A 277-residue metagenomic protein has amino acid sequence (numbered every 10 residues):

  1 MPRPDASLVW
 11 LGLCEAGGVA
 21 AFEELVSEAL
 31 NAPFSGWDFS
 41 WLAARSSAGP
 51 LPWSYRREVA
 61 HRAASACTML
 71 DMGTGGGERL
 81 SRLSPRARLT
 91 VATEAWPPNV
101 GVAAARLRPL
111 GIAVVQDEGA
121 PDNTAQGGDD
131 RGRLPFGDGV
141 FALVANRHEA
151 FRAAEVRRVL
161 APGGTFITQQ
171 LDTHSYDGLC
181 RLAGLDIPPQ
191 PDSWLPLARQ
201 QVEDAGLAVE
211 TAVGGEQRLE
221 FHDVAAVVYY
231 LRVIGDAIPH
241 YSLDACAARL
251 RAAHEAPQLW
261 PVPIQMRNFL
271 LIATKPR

Functional and structural regions predicted by a protein language model:
P2-S40: N-terminal, positively charged/glycine-rich alpha-helical extensions of SAM-dependent methyltransferases
F34-W41, S46-T68, E78-R79: Conserved alpha-helix/loop element of class I SAM-dependent methyltransferases that forms part of the SAM/SAH-binding
C67-L134: Class I SAM-dependent methyltransferase SAM/SAH-binding core
V144-A145: Hydrophobic beta-strand segment of the Class I
F151-I167: A short glycine-rich, Lys/Arg-flanked "PGG" loop and its adjoining helix->strand segment in the class I
Q170-P189: Short, glycine-/aromatic-enriched active-site segment of Class I SAM-dependent methyltransferases
Q190-G206, I238: Short alpha-helix
A208-R277: Conserved Class I S-adenosyl-L-methionine
